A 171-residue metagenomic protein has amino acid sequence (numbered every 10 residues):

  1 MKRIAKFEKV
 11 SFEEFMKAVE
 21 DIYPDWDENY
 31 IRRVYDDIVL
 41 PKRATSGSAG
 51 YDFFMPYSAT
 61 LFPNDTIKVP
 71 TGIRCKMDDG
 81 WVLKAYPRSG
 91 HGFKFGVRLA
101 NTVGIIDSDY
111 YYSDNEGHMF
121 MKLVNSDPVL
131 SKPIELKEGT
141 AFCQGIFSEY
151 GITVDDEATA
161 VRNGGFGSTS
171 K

Functional and structural regions predicted by a protein language model:
M1-K171: DUTPase catalytic domain/fold
